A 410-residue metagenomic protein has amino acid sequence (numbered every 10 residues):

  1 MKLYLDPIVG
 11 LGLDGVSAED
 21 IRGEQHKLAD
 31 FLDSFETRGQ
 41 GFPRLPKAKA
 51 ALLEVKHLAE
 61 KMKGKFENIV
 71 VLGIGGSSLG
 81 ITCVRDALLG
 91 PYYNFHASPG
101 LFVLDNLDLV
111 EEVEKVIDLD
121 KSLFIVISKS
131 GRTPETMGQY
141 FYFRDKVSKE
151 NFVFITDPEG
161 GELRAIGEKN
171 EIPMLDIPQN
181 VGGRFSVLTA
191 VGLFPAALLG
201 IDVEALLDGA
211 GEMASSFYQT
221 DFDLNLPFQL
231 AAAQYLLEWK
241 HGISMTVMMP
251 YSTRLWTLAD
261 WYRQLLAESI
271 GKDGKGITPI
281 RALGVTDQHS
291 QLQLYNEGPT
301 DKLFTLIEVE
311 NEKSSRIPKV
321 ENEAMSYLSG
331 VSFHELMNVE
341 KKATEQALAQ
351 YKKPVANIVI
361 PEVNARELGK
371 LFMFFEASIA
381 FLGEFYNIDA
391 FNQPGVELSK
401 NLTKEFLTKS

Functional and structural regions predicted by a protein language model:
M1-E60, V320-V331, A343: Extended, charge-enriched "interface" segments that sit outside catalytic cores
K47-K63, L224-E238: A short, well-structured juxtamembrane/interface segment
E60-T220, N401, E405: Glycine-rich phosphate-binding loops that contact phosphosugars or nucleotide phosphates
V71, F124-V126, F154, M248 (+2 more regions): Structural beta-sheet core signal
A87-A97, D145-K146, L265-G276, A347-Q350: Short helix-loop-beta junction
K149-T305, G395-S410: Active-site phosphate/pyrophosphate-binding segments
I280-V363: Helicase-primase coupling helices
K370-F372, A377-S410: Generic C-terminus detector
